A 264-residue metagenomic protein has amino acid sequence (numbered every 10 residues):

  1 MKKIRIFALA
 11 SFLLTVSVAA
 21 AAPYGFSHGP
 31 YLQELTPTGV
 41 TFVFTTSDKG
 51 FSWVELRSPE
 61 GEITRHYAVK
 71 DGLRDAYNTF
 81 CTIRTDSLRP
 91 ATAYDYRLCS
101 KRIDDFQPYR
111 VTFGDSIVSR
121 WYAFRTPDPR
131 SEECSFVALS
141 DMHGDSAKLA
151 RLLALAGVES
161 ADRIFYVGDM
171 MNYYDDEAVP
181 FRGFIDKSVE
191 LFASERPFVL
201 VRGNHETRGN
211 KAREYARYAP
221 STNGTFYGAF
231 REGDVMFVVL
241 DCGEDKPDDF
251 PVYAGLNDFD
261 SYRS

Functional and structural regions predicted by a protein language model:
M1-R5: Positively charged n-region of N-terminal signal peptides that target proteins for export
A8-S17: Bacterial N-terminal signal peptides
A19-A138, V158: Acidic, histidine-bearing metal-coordination/catalytic regions of metal-dependent phosphoesterases
F51-W53, I63-T64, D145-K148, K246-D249: Short, solvent-exposed loop/turn elements at domain surfaces
N78-C81, H143, N204-H205, M236: Histidine-centered active-site/metal-ligand motif
R89, D128, S140-G144, D234-M236 (+1 more regions): Short, flexible loop/turn elements at secondary-structure junctions
L98-A123, R182-S264: Extended active-site neighborhood of metal-dependent phosphoesterases/phosphodiesterases
E132-N210: Conserved, compact domain cores that house catalytic/ligand-binding motifs in diverse enzymes and effector modules
